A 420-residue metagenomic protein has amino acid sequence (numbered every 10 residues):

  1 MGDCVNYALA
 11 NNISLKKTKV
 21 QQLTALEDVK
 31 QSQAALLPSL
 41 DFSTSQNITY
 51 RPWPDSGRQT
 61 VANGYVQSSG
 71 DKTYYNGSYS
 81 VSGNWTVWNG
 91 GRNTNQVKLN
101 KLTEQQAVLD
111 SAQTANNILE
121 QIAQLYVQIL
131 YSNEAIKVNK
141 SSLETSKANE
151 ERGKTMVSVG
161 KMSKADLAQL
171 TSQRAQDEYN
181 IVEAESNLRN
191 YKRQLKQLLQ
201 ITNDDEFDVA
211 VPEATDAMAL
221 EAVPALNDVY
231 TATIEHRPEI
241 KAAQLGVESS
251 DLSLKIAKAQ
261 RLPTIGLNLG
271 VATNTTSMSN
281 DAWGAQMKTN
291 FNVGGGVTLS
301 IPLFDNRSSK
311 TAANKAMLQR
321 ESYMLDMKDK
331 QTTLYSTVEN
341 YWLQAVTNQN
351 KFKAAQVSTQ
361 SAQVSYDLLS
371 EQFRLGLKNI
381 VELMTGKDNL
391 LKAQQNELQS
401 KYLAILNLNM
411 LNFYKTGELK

Functional and structural regions predicted by a protein language model:
M1-D41, S45, R51, N203 (+3 more regions): Bacterial Sec-pathway N-terminal export signals of envelope proteins
K16-V20, Q33-A34, T73, V87-A115 (+6 more regions): Sec/SRP-type N-terminal targeting helices
T24-E27, A34, Q176-I201, V357-G417: Short segments within alpha-helical structural elements
E27, N117-A232, Q344, N348 (+2 more regions): Periplasmic alpha-helical coiled-coil/stalk elements that build and connect Gram-negative outer-membrane
S43-W85, P212-A222, K255, N268-I301: Small/polar, glycine/serine/threonine/aspartate-rich low-complexity segments that form flexible
